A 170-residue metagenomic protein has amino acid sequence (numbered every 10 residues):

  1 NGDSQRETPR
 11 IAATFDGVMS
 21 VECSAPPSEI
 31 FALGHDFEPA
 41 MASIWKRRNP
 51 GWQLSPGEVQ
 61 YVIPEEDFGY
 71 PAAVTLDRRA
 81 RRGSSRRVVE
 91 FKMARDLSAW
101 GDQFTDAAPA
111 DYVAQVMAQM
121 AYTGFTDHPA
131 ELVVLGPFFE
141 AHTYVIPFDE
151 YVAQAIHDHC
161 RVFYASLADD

Functional and structural regions predicted by a protein language model:
N1-D36: Charged, glycine-rich intrinsically disordered N-terminal tails and low-complexity linkers that flank
P9, A42, V116: Generic structural marker for isolated residues within well-ordered, non-membrane alpha-helices of soluble domains
R10, A40, D158-H159: Alpha-helical structural elements
F31, R47-L76, A80-A168: Nucleic-acid nuclease catalytic cores
L33-A40, V152: Short amphipathic alpha-helical segments
A40-S43, S55: Nucleic-acid endo/exonuclease domains
